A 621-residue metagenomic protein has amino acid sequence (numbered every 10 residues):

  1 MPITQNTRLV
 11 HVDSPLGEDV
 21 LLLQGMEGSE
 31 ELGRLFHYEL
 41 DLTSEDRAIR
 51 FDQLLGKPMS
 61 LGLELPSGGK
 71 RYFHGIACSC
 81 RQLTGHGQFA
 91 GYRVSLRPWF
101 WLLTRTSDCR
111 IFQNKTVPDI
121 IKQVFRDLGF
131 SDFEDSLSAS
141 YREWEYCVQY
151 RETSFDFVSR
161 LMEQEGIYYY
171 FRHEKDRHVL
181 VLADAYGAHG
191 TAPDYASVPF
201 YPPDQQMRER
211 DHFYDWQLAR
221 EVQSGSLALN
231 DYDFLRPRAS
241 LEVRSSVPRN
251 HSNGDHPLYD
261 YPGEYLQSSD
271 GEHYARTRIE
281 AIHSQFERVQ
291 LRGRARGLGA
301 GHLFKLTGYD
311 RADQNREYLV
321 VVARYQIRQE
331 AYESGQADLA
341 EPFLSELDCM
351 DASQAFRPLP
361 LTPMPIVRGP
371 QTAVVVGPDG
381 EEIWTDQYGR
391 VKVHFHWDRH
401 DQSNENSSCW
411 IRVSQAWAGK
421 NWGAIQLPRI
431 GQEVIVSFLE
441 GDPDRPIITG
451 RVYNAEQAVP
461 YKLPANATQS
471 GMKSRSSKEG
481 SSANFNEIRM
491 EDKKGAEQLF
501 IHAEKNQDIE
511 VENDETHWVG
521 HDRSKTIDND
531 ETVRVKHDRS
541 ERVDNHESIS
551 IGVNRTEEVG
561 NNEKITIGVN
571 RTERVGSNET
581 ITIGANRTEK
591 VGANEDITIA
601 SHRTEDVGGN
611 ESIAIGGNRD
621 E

Functional and structural regions predicted by a protein language model:
M1-R110, Q164, F286: Assembly/oligomerization scaffold segments
E27-E39, S268-Q285, H400-Q415: Short, basic/aromatic beta-hairpin or loop at an interaction surface
E39-I49, H283-R294, P360, W417-G423: Short alpha-helix capping/helix-loop boundary micro-motifs
Q53-L54, L298, Q314, P428: Short, well-ordered loop/turn sites that connect or cap secondary structure elements
L61-L63, L306, E433-V436: A generic structural signal for residues embedded in beta-strands
G69, G85-H86, K115-E134, A139 (+1 more regions): Extended, domain-scale alpha-helical bundle/helix-rich regions
R81-L96, Q326-L347, I383-Y388, E456-A465: Short, solvent-exposed secondary-structure boundary/capping segments
V181-A185, Y259, V367-E621: Structural signature for extended repeat/solenoid scaffolds and their inter-repeat hinge/linker regions, spanning
